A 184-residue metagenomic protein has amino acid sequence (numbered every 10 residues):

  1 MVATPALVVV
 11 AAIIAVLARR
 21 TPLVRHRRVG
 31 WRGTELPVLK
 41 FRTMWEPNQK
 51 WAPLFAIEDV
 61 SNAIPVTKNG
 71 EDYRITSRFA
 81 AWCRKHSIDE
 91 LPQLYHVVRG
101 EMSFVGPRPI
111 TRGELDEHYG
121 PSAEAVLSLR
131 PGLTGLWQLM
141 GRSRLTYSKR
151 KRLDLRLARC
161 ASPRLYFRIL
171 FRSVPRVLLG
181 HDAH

Functional and structural regions predicted by a protein language model:
M1, C83-H86, S128: Glycosyltransferase donor-binding loop in the core domain
M1-K50, H96, P163-H184: A hydrophobic, helix-centered structural microdomain
V24-I75, T134-L153: Short, glycine-rich, amphipathic interfacial segments at transmembrane boundaries or analogous
D72-A80, A161, L165-R168: Alpha-helical membrane and juxtamembrane elements of multi-pass inner-membrane transport and channel proteins
Y73, K85-I88: Soluble non-cytosolic domains of exported or imported proteins
R78-H86, L155-R159: Short, well-ordered beta-strand elements within core beta-sheets of diverse protein domains
L91-H184: Hydrophobic structural segments characteristic of membrane proteins
